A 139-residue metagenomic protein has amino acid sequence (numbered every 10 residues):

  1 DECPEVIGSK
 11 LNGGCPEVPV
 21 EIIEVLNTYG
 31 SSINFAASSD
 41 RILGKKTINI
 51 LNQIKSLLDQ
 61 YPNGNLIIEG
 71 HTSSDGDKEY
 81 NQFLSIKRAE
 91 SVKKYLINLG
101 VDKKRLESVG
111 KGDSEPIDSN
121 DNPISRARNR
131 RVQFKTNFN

Functional and structural regions predicted by a protein language model:
D1-N65, N139: Periplasmic peptidoglycan-binding/tethering modules of Gram-negative envelope proteins
K45, E69-N139: Periplasmic OmpA-like peptidoglycan-binding domain that tethers envelope proteins to the cell wall
